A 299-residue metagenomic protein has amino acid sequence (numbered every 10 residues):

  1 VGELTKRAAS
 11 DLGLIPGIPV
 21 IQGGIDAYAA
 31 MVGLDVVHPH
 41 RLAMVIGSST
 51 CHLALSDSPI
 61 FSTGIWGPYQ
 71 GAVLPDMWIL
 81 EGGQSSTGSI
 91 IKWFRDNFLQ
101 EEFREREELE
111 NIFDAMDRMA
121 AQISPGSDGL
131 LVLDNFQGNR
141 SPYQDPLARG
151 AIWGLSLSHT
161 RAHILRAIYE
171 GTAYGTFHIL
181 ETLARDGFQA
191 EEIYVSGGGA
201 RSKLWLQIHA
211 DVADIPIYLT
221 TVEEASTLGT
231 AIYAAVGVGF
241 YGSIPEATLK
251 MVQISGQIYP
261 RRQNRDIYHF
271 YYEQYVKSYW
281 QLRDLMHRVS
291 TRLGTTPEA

Functional and structural regions predicted by a protein language model:
G2-A299: Active-site core segments that coordinate phosphate-bearing ligands/cofactors across diverse enzyme families
